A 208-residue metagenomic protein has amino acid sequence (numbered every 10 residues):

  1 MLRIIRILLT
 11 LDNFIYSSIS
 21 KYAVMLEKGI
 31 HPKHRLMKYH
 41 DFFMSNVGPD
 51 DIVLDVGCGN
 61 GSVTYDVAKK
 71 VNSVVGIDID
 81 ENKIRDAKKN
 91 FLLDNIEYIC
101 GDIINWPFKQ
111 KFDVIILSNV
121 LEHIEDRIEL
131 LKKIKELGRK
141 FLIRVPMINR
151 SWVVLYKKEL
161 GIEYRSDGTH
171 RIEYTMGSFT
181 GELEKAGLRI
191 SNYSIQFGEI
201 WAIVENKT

Functional and structural regions predicted by a protein language model:
M1-Q110, V114, S118, L131 (+4 more regions): Conserved N-terminal segment of class I S-adenosyl-L-methionine
V63, E122, I148: Active-site beta-alpha loop architecture of Rossmann-like, nucleotide-cofactor-dependent enzymes
S118-L121, R144: Residues lining the SAM
E122-E125, Y174: Residue-level signal for the nucleotide or nucleotide-sugar donor/cofactor binding architecture
I124-L137: A short, conserved alpha-helix within the catalytic core of class I
G138-M147: Conserved beta-strand signature within the Rossmann-like core of class I S-adenosyl-L-methionine
N149-L160: Short, flexible, mixed-charge acidic loops at enzyme active sites
